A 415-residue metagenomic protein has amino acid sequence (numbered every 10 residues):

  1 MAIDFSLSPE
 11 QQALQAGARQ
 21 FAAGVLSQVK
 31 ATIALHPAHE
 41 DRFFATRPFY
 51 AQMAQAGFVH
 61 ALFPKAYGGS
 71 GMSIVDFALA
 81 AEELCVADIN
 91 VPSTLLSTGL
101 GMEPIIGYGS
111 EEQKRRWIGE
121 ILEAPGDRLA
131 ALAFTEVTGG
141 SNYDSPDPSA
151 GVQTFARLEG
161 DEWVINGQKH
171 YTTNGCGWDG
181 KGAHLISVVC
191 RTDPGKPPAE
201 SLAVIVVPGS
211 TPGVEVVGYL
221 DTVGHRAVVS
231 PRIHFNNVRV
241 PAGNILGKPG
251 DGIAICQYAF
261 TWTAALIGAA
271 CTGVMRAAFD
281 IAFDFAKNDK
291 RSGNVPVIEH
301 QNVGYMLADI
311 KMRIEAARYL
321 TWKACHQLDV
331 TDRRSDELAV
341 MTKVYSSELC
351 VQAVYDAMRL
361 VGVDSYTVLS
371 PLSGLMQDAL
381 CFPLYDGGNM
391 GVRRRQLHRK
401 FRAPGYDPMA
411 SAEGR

Functional and structural regions predicted by a protein language model:
M1-S93, R116, E120, R402-R415: Amphipathic, small/basic residue-rich leader segments at the start of a protein or domain
I3-A16, E215-E315, S411-R415: Glycine-rich beta->alpha junctions and the first turn(s) of the following alpha-helix
I3-D4, A80, V361-R415: Glycine-rich phosphate/cofactor-binding loops in nucleotide/flavin-utilizing enzymes
K30-E40, F283-V295, K311-Y345, M358-Y366: C-terminal helix-coil-helix/basic helical segment that borders enzyme active sites and/or dimer interfaces and provides
P92-E112, G140-S141: N-terminal glycine-rich flavin-associated loop
G126-G139: A short, Trp-centered hydrophobic/proline-enriched beta-strand micro-motif
G140, H170-G177, H225, W262-I267 (+1 more regions): Glycine-rich phosphate/pyrophosphate-binding beta-alpha loops
D161-E162, N166-V214: A short core secondary-structure module
